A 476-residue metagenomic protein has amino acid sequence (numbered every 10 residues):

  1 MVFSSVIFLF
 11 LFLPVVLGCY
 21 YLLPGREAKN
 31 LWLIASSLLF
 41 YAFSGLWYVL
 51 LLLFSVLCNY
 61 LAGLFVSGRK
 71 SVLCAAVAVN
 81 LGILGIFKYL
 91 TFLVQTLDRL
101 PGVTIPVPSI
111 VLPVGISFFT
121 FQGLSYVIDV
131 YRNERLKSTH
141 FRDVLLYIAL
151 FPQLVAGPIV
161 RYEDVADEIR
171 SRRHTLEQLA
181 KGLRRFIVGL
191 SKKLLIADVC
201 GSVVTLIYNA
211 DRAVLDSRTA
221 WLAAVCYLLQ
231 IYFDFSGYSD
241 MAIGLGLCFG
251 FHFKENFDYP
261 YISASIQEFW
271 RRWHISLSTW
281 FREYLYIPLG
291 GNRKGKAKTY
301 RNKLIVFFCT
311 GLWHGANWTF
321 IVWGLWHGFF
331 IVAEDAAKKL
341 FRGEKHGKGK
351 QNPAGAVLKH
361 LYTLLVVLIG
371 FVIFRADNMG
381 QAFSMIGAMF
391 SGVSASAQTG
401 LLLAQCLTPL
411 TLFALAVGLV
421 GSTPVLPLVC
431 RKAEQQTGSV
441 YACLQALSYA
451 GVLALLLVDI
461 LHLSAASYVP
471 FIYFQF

Functional and structural regions predicted by a protein language model:
M1-Q475: Membrane-embedded transmembrane alpha-helical bundles that form the catalytic cores of multi-pass lipid-modifying
